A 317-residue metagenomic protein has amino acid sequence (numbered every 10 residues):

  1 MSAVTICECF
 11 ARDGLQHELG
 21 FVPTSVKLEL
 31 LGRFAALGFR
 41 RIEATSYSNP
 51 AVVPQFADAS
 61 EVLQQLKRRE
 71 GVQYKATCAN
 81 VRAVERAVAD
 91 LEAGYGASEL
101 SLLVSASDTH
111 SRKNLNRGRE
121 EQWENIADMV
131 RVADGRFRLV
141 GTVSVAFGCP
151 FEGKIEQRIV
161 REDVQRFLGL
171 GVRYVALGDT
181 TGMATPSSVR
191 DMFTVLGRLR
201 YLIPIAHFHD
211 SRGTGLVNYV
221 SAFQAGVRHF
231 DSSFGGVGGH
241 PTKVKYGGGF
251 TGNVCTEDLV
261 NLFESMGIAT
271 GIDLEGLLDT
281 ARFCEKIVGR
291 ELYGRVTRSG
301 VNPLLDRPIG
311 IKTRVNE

Functional and structural regions predicted by a protein language model:
M1-E317: Catalytic cores and adjacent flexible loops of soluble metabolic enzymes that perform enolate/carbanion chemistry on
